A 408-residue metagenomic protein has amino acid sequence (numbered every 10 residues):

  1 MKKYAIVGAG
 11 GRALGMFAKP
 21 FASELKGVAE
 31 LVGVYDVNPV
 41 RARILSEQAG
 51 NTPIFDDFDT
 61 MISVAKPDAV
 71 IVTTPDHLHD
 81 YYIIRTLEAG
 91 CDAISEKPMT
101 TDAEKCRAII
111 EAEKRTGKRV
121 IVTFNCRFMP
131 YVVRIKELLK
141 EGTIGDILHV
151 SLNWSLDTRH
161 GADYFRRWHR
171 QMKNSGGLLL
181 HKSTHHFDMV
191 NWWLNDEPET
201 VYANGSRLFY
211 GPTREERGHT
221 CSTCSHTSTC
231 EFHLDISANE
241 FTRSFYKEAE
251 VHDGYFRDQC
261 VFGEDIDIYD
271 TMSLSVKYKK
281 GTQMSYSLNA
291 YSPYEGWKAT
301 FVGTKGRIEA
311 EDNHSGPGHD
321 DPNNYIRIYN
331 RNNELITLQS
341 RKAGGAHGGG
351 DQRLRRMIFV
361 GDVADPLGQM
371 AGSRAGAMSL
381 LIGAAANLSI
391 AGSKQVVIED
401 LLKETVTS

Functional and structural regions predicted by a protein language model:
M1-A49: N-terminal Rossmann-like dinucleotide-binding module
G10-A13, C126-Q259, S393: Predominantly a Rossmann-like dinucleotide-binding segment in NAD(P)-dependent oxidoreductases
G33, P53, A69, H149: Short, Asp-centered acidic motifs that coordinate Mg2+ and/or phosphate in catalytic or ligand-binding sites
N51-F58: Conserved SAM-binding strand-loop segment of SAM-dependent methyltransferases
V64, A69, P75, D80-R127 (+1 more regions): Beta-strand-loop-alpha-helix segment that lines the small-molecule cofactor/substrate pocket of alpha/beta enzymes
T73-T74, W154: Glycine-rich, N-terminal phosphate-binding loop of Rossmann-like dinucleotide-binding domains
L179-L180, F262-I266, N289-A290: Short Gly/Pro-enriched turn/cap motifs at secondary-structure boundaries
I268-T282, S287-S408: C-terminal helical cap and adjacent loop that interface with cofactors, partners, or active-site loops
